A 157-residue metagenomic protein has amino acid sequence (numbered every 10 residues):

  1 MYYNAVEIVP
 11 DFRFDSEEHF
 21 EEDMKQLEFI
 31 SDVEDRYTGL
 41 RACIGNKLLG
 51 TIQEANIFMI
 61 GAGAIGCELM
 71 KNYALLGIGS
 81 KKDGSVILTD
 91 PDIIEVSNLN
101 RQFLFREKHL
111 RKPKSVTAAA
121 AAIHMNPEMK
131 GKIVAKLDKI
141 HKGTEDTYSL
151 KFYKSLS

Functional and structural regions predicted by a protein language model:
M1-S157: Adenine nucleotide-associated cytosolic modules
